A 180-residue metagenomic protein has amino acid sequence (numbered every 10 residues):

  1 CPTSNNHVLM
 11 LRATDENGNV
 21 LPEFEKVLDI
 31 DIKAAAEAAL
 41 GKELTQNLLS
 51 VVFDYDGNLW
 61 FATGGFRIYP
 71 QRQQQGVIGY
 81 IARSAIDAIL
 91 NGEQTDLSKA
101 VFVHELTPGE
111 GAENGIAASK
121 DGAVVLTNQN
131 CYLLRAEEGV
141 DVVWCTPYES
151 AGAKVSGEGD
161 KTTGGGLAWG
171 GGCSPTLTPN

Functional and structural regions predicted by a protein language model:
H7-N47, V52-N180: Extracytoplasmic/lumenal domain signature
